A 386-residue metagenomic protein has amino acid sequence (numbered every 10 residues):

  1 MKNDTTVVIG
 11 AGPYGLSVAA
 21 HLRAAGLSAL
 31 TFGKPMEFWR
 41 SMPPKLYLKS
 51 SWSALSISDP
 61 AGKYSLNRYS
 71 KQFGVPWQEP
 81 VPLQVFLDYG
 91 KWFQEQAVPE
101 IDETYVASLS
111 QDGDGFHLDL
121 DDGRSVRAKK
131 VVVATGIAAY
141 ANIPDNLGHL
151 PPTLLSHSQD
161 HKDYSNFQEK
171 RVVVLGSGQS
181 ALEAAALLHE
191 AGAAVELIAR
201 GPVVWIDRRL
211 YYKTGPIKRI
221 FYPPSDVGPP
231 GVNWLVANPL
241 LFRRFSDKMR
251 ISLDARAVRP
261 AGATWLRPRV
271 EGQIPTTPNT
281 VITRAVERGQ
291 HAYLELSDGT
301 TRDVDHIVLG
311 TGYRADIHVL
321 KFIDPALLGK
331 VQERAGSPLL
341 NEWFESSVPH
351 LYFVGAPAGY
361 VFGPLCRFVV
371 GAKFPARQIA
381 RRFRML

Functional and structural regions predicted by a protein language model:
M1-M36, R40, Q78-Q179, E183-L386: Flavin (primarily FAD) cofactor-binding/catalytic cores of flavoenzymes
R40-Q72, P224-R243: Flavin (FAD/FMN) cofactor-binding and adjacent substrate-gating region of FAD-dependent oxidoreductase domains
